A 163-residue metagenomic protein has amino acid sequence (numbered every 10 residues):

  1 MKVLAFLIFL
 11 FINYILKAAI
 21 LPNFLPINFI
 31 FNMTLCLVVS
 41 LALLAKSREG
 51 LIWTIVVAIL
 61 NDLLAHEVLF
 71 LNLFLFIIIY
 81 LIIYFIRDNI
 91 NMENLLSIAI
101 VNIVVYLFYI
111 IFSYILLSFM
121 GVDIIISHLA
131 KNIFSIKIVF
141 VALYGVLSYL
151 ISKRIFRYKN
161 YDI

Functional and structural regions predicted by a protein language model:
M1-I163: Terminal, non-globular segments
